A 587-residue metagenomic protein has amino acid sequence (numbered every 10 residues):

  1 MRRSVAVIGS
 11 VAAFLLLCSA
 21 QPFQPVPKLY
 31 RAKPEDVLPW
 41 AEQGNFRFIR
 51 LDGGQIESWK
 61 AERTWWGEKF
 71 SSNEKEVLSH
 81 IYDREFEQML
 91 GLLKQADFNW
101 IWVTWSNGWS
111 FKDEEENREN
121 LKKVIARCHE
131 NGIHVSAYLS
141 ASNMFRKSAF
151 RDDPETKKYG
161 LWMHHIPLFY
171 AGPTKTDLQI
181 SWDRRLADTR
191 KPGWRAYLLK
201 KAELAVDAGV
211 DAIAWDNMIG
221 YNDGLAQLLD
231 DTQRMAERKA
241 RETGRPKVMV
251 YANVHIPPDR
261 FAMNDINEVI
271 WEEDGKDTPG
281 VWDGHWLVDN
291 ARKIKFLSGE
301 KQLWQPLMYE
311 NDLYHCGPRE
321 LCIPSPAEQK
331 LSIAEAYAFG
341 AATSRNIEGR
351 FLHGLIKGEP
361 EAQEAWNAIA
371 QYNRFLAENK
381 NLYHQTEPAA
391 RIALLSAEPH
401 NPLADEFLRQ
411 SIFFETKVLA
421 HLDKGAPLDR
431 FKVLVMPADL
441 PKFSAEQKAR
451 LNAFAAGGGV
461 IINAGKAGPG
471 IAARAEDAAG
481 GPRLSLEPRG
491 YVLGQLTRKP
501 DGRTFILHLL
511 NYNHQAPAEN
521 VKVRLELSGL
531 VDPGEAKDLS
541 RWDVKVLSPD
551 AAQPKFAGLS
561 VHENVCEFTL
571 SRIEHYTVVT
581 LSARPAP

Functional and structural regions predicted by a protein language model:
A12-P25: Bacterial Sec-dependent signal peptides at the C-terminal "C-region" and cleavage site
V26, L199, A226-K247, H255-P257 (+2 more regions): Carbohydrate-binding surfaces of carbohydrate-active enzymes
R47-G54, I101-V103, V135-A137, I213-W215 (+4 more regions): Hydrophobic faces of well-ordered beta-strands that scaffold small-molecule active sites in alpha/beta enzyme cores
R47-Y82, V103-R118, Q179-A196, M218-A226 (+4 more regions): The substrate-binding groove and active-site-proximal loops of carbohydrate-active enzymes, especially glycoside
T64-D83, L121, A137-A208: Active-site-adjacent "subsite" loops/lids of carbohydrate-active enzymes
L78-N107, L204-D211, S332-T343, Q410: Catalytic domains of carbohydrate-active enzymes, especially glycoside hydrolases
M89-D97, K123-N131, F261-N264, A291-K301: Acidic (Asp/Glu)-rich catalytic clusters
M89-L90, V103-N143, G224-M235: Aromatic-lined substrate-binding rim segments of carbohydrate-active enzymes
